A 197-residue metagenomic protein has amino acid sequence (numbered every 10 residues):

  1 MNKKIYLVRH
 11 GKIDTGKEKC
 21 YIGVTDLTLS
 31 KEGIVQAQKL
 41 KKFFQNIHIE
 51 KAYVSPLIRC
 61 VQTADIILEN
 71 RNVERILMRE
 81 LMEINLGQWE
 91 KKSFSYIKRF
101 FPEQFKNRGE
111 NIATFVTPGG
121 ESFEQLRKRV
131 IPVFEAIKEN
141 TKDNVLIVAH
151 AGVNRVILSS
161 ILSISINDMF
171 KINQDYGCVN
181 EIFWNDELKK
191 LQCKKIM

Functional and structural regions predicted by a protein language model:
M1-K3, L77, I84-R99, D143 (+1 more regions): Acidic, low-complexity terminal tails and accessory targeting/binding regions of phosphate-metabolizing enzymes
M1-Y6, K51: Extreme N-terminal starter segment of soluble prokaryotic enzymes
I5, T141-G152: Generic beta-sheet signal
R9-Q62, T117-V130: Loop-to-helix element that buttresses phosphate recognition and phosphoryl-transfer chemistry
G11, S55-L57, E80, V148-G152: Short, well-ordered beta-to-alpha junction loops that form the rim of enzyme active sites and present histidine/acidic
L40-F105: Phosphate-coordination/substrate-recognition cap region in phosphate-metabolizing enzymes
Q45-H48, I137-N144: Glycine-rich phosphate-binding loop signature in dinucleotide/nucleotide-binding domains
K106, E110-K138: Internal catalytic-core helix/loop-beta-alpha segment that presents or stabilizes conserved functional determinants
